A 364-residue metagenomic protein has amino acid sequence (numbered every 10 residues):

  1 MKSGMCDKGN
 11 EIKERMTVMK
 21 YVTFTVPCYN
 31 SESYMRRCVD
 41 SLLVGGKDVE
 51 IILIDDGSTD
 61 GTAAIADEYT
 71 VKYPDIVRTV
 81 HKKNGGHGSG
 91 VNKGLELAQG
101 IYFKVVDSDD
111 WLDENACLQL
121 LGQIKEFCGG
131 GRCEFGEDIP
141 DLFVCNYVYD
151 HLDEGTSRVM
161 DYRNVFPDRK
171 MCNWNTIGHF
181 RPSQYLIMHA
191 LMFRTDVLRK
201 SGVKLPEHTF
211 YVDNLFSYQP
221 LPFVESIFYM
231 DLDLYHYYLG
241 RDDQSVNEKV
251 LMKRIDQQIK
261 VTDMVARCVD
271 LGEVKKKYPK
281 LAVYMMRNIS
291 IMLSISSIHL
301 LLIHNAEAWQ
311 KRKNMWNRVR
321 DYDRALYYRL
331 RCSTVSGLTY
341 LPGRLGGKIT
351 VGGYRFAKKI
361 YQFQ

Functional and structural regions predicted by a protein language model:
M16, L301-Q364: Membrane-interface aromatic/basic loop that binds lipid-linked glycans or pyrophosphate carriers, typified by
K20-T23, E50, L215: Cell-envelope/extracellular polymer assembly enzymes that use nucleotide-activated donors
N30-V44: Short, well-formed alpha-helical segments that are part of the catalytic scaffolds of diverse glycosyltransferases
S41, D55-A64, G85-G86, D107: A conserved acidic beta->alpha catalytic loop
K82-A98: Glycine-rich, basic loop-to-helix element that forms the pyrophosphate-binding segment of sugar-nucleotide handling
H87, D110-I227, Y235-M252: Donor-binding/catalytic cores of nucleotide-activated saccharide and glycerol-phosphate transferases/polymerases
F103: Short aromatic/hydrophobic "clamp" motif used to bind/position activated sugar donors
L232-R241, N247-K276, I295, H299-A325: Catalytic core of nucleotide-sugar-dependent glycosyltransferases
